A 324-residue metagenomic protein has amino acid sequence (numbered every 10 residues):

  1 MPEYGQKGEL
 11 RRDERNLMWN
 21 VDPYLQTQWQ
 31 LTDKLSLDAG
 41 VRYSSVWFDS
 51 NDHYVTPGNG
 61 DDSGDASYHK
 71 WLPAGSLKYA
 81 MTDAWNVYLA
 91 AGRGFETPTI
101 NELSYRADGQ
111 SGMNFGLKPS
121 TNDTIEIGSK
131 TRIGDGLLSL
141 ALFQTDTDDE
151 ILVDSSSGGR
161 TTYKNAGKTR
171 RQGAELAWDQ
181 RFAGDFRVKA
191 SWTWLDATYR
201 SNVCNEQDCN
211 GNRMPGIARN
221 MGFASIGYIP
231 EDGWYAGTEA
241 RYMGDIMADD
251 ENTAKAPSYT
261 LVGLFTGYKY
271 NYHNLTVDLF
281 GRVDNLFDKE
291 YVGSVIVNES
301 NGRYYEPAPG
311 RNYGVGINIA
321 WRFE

Functional and structural regions predicted by a protein language model:
M1-T82: Signature of Gram-negative outer-membrane beta-barrel scaffolds
Q6-E14, N51-G64, G109-F115, T124 (+5 more regions): Extracellular loop and loop/strand-boundary signature of outer-membrane beta-barrel proteins
W19-L25, W71-G75, M113, D123-I127 (+6 more regions): Hydrophobic, lipid-facing positions within transmembrane beta-strands of outer-membrane proteins
P23-W29, G75-Y79, I127-T131, L176-Q180 (+6 more regions): Residues on the lipid-exposed face of transmembrane beta-strands in outer-membrane beta-barrel proteins
T32-D33, L37, L142-D146, K164-D249 (+2 more regions): Gram-negative outer-membrane beta-barrel transporters
L37-V41, P73, V87-L89, L138-L140 (+6 more regions): Transmembrane beta-strands of outer-membrane beta-barrel proteins
A80, A84-G92, G116-R200, L279 (+1 more regions): Membrane-embedded beta-barrel scaffold of Gram-negative outer-membrane proteins
D148, Y242-M247, Y268-E324: C-terminal beta-signal and adjacent terminal beta-strands/loops of Gram-negative outer-membrane beta-barrel proteins
